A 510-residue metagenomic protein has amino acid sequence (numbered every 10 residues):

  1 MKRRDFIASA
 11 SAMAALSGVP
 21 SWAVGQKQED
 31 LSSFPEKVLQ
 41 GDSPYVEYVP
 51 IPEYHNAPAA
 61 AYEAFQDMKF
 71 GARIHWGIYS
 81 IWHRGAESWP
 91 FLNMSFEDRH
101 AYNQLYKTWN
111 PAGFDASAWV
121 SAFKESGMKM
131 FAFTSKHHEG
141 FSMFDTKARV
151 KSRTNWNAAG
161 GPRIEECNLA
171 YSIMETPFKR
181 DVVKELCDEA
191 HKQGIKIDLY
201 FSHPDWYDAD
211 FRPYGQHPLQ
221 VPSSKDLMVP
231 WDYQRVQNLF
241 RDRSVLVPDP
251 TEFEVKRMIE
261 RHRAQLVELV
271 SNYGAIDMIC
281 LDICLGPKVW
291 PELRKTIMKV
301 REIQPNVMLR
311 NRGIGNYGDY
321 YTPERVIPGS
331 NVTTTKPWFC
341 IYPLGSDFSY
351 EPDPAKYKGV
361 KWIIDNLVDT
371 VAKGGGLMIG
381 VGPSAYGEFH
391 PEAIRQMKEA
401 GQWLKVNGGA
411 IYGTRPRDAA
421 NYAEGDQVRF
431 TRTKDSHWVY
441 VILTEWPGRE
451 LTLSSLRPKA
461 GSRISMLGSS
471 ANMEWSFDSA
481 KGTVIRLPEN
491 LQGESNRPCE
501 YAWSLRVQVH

Functional and structural regions predicted by a protein language model:
D5-G25: N-terminal export signals
A8, K27-H510: Mature catalytic domains of secreted/periplasmic carbohydrate-active enzymes
